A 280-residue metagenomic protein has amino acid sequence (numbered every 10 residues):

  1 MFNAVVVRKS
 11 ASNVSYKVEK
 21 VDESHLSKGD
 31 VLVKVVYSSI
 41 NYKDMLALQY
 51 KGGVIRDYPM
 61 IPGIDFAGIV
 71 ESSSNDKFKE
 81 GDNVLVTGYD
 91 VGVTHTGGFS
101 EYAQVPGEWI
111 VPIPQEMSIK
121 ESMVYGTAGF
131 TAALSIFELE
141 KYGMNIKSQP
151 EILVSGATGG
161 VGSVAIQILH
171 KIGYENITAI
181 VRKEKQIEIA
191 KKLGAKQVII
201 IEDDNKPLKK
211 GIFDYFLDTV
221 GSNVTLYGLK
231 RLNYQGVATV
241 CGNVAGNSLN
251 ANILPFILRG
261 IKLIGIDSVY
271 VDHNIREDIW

Functional and structural regions predicted by a protein language model:
S24-S39, K51-V91: Glycine-rich beta-strand-centered segment in the early N-terminal region that forms part of a ligand/cofactor-binding
D82-N83, Y102, V237: Residue-level marker of beta-strand positions
L85, D214-L217, T239: N-terminal Rossmann-like NAD(P) cofactor-binding module of classical short-chain dehydrogenase/reductase
T87-I152: NAD(P)H dinucleotide-binding glycine-rich loop of Rossmann-like/cofactor-binding domains, especially the beta1-alpha1
F99, R182-I189, N247-I253: Short, glycine/polar-rich helix-capping loops at beta-to-alpha or helix-loop-helix junctions that flank or form
G129, G156-S163, G221: Glycine-rich NAD(P) Rossmann-fold beta1-alpha1 loop
V154, H170-N223: Adenosine-nucleotide cofactor-binding segment
N223-W280: Glycine-rich phosphate-binding loop and adjacent beta-alpha segment of Rossmann(oid) nucleotide-cofactor-binding
